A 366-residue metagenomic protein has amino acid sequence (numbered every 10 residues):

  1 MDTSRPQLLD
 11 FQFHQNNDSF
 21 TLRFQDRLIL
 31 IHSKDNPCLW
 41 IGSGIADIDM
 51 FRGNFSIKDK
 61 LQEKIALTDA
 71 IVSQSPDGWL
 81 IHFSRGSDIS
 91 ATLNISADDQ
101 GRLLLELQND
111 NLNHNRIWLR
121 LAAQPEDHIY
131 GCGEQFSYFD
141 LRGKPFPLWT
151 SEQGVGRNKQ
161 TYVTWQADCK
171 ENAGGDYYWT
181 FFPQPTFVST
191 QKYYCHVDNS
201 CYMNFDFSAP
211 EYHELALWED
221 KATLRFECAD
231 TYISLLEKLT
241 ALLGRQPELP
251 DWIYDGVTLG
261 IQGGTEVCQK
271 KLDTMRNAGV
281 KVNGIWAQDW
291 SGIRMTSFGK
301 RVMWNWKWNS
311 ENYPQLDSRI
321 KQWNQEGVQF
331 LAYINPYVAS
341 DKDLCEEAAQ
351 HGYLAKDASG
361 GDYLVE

Functional and structural regions predicted by a protein language model:
D2-W252, G260-I261, E266, L272-N277: Catalytic and substrate-binding clefts that recognize carbohydrates or anionic sugar/phosphate headgroups
E248-E366: Aromatic-lined carbohydrate-binding/catalytic grooves of carbohydrate-active enzymes
